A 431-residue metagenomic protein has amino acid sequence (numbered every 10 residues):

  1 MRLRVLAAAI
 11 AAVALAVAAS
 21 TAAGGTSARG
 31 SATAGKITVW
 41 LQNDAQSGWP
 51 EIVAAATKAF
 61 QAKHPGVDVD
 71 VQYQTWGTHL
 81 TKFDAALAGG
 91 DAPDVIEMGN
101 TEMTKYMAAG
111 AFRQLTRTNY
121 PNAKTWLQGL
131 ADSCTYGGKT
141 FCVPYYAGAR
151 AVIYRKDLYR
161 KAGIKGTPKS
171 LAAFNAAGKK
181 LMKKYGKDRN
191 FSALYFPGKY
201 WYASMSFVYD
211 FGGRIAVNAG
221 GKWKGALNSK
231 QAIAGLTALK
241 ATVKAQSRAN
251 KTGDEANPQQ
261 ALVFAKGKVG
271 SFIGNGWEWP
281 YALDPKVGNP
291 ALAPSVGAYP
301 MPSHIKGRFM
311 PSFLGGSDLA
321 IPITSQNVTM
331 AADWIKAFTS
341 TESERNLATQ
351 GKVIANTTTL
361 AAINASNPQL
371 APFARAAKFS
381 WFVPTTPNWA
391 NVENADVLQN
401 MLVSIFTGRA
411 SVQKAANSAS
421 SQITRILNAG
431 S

Functional and structural regions predicted by a protein language model:
R2-I10, S20-K105, Y120-K124, P290 (+5 more regions): Conserved N-terminal structural module of periplasmic/extracytoplasmic solute-binding proteins
Y73-K82, T101, K169-A176, K251-A265 (+1 more regions): Short helix-initiation/N-cap motifs at beta->coil->alpha
D94, N122-Y159, S192-A193, R308-P311 (+1 more regions): A structural signal for short loop-to-beta-strand junctions that line the ligand-binding cleft of periplasmic/secreted
N100-A151, S206-D210, G297-Y299, A365-P368: Hinge/lid segment of periplasmic solute-binding proteins
R113-Q128, G186-K187, S192-L194, G198 (+6 more regions): Short, solvent-exposed loop/beta-turn-alpha elements that line the ligand-binding surface or hinge of extracytoplasmic
F141-Y145, R150, N175-K224, V269: Extracytoplasmic/periplasmic solute-binding protein
G178-K179, K222-G253, M301: Glycine-centered hinge/linker elements that transmit conformational signals in sensory and ligand-binding systems
G276-A293, P302-N400, N428-G430: C-terminal lobe and pocket-closing loops of periplasmic/extracytoplasmic Venus-flytrap solute-binding proteins
